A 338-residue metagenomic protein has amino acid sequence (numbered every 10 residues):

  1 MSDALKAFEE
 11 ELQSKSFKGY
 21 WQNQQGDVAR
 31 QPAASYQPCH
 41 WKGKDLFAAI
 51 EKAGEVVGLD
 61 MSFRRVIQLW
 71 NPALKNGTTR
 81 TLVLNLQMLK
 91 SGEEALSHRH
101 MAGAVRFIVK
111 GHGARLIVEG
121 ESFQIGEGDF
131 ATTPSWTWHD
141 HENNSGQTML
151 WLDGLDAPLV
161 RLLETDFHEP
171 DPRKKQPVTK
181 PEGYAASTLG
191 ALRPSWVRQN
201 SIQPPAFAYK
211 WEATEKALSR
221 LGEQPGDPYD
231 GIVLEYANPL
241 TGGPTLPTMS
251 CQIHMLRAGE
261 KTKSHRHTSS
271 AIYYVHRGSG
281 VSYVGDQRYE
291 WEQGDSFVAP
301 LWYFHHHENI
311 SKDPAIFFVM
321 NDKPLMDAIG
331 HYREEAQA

Functional and structural regions predicted by a protein language model:
M1-K42, L240-P247, C251, M255-A258 (+2 more regions): C-terminal functional regions that serve as terminal interaction/effector modules
M1-R80, E169-P170, Q176-T248, R333: A short, N-terminal "cap"/entry segment at the start of jelly-roll beta-barrel domains of the cupin/DSBH fold
R65-L74, L82-R99, V233-L240, Q252-R266: Conserved short histidine dyad/triad with adjacent acidic residue
V66, L84-M88, V105, S122 (+7 more regions): Conserved hydrophobic/aromatic beta-strand scaffold that supports enzyme active sites
K90, E94-E127, P134-T137, R266 (+3 more regions): A short beta-strand-loop-beta hairpin characteristic of the jelly-roll/cupin
V105-F107, T132, G146-D166, Y273 (+1 more regions): A short hydrophobic beta-strand segment most commonly corresponding to one strand of the jelly-roll/cupin
V118, Q124-S145, W151, D156 (+3 more regions): Conserved metal-binding segment of the jelly-roll/cupin
T132-L189: Contiguous mid-protein beta-loop-alpha structural module that forms a pocket-lining wall or clamp of enzyme active
